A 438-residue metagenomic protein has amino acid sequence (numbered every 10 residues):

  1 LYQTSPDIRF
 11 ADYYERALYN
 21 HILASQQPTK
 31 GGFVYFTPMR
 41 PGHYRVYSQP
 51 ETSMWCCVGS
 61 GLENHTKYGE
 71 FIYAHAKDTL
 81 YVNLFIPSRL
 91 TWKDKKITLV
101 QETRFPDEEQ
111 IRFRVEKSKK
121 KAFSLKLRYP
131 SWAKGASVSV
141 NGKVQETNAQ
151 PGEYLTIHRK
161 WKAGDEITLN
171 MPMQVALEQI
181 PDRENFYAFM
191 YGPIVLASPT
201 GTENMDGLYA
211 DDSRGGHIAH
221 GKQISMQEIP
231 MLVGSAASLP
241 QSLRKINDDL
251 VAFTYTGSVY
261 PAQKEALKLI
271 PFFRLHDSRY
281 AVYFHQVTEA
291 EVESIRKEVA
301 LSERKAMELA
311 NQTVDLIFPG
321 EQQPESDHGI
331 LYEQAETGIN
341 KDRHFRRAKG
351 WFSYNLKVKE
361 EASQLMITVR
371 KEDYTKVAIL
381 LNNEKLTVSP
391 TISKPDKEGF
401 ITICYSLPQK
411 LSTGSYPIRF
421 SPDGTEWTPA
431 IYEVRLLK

Functional and structural regions predicted by a protein language model:
L1-P6, F113-K117: Well-ordered alpha-helical scaffold segments within catalytic/enzyme domains
D12-N20, S25, G31-R114, Q150 (+5 more regions): C-terminal beta-rich recognition modules with glycine/proline-rich loops and embedded aromatic residues
P87, K95, W132, V140-Q145 (+1 more regions): Change "in extracellular beta-sheet-rich domains … of secreted and cell-surface proteins" to "in beta-sheet-rich domains
V100-A133, Y154-M171: Acidic, contiguous internal or C-terminal segments within carbohydrate-active enzymes that form a structured patch used
K120-V140, L365-I367, V377-I379: Beta-strand-rich binding/interaction modules
L125, G135-S139, E146-N148, L177-I180 (+1 more regions): Extended hydrophobic-aromatic, low-complexity segments
K143-G164, N170-E184, G329-Q364, T368-K438: Beta-strand-rich ligand-recognition modules
